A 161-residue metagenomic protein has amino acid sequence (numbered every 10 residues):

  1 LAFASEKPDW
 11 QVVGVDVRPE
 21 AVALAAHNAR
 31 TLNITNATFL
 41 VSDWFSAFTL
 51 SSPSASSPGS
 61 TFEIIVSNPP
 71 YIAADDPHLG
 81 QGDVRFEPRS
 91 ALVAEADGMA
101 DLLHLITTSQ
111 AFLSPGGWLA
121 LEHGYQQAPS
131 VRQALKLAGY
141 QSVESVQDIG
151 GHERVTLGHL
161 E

Functional and structural regions predicted by a protein language model:
L1-P53, G59-H78: Conserved SAM/SAH cofactor-binding pocket of Class I
F3, D83, P88, L105-S109: Class I S-adenosylmethionine-dependent transferase superfamily signal
K7, I34, E87, S114 (+1 more regions): Short, well-ordered coil/turn elements that cap or connect secondary structure elements
E20, L24, S67, E87 (+2 more regions): Residue-level signal for the nucleotide or nucleotide-sugar donor/cofactor binding architecture
N68, D83-V84, G124, G158: Generic structural signal for conserved hydrophobic packing positions in ordered secondary structure
Y71-D101: Mobile active-site "lid"/loop adjacent to the S-adenosyl-L-methionine
D75, L160-E161: Short loop segments at secondary-structure junctions
A96-H159: Conserved Class I SAM-dependent methyltransferase catalytic core
